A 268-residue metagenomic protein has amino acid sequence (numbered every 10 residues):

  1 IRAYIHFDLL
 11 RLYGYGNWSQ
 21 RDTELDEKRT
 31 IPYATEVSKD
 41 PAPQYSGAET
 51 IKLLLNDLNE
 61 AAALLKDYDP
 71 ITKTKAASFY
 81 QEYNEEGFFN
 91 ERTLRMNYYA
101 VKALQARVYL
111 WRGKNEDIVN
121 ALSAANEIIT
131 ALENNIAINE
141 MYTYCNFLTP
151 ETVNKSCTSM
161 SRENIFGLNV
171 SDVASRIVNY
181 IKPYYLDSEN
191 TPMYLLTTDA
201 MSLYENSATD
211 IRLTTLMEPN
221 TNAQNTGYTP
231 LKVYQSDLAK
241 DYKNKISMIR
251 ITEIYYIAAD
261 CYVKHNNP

Functional and structural regions predicted by a protein language model:
I1, F7-T252, K264-N266: Structured, solvent-exposed acidic/aromatic patches
